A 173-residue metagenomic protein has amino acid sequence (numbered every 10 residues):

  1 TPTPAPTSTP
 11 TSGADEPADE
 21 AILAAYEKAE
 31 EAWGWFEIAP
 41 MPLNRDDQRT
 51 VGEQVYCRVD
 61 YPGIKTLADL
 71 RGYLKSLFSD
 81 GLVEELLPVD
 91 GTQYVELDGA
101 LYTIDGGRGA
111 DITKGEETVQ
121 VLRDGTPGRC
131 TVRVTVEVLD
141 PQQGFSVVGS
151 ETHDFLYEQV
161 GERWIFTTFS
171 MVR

Functional and structural regions predicted by a protein language model:
T1-G13: Ser/Thr-rich, Proline-interspersed low-complexity disordered segments
S8, F36, F78, F145 (+2 more regions): Phenylalanine-focused residue identity feature
A14-I104: Core segments of small alpha/beta cavity-forming domains
Q93-D140: Surface-exposed, charged secondary-structure patches
T113-E117, V147-D154: Short, surface-exposed coil-to-beta transition loops
L122, F145-V147: Generic marker of residues within folded, mature protein domains
R129-R133, Q143, S150-R173: Short beta-strand edge/turn micro-motifs at domain boundaries
